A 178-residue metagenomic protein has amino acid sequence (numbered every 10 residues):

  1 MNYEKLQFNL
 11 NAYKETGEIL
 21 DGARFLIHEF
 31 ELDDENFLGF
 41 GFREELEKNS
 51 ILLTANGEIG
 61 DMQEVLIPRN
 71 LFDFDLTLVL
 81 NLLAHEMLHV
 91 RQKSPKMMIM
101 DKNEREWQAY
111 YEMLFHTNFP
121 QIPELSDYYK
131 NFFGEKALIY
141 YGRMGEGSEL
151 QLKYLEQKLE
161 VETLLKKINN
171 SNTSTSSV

Functional and structural regions predicted by a protein language model:
M1-M62, F72-F74, P120-I122: Auxiliary, metal-adjacent structural segments of Zn-dependent hydrolase domains
E35, G39, M97-M98, E104 (+1 more regions): Short glycine-rich, low-complexity/disordered patches
L66-L83, I99-M100: Short pre-active-site segment immediately N-terminal to the catalytic Zn-binding motif
N81-A84, Y110, L114, L138: Hydrophobic core segments within long, regular secondary-structure runs in both alpha- and beta-rich folds
N81-S94: Active-site recognition of the HExxH zinc-binding catalytic motif
D101-G134: Post-HExxH zinc-binding segment in Zn-dependent metallohydrolases
K130-M144: Short, mixed-charge aromatic SLiMs
Y140-V178: Pan-zinc metallopeptidase signature
